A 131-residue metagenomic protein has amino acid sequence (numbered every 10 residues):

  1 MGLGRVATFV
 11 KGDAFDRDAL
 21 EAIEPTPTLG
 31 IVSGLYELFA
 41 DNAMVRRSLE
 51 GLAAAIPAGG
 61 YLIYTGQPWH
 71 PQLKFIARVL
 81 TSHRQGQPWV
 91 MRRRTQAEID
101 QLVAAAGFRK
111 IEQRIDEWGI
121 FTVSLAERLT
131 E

Functional and structural regions predicted by a protein language model:
M1-I23: S-adenosyl-L-methionine
L3, A40, I56-A58: Helix-to-beta-strand junctions that scaffold the AdoMet/dcAdoMet cofactor pocket in Class I SAM-dependent enzymes
G30-G34: A conserved beta-strand element that flanks and buttresses the S-adenosyl-L-methionine
V45-A58: A short glycine-rich, Lys/Arg-flanked "PGG" loop and its adjoining helix->strand segment in the class I
A58-Q67: Conserved beta-strand signature within the Rossmann-like core of class I S-adenosyl-L-methionine
Q72-W89: Short, glycine-/aromatic-enriched active-site segment of Class I SAM-dependent methyltransferases
V90-G107: Short alpha-helix
A106-E131: Core SAM-dependent methyltransferase catalytic element
